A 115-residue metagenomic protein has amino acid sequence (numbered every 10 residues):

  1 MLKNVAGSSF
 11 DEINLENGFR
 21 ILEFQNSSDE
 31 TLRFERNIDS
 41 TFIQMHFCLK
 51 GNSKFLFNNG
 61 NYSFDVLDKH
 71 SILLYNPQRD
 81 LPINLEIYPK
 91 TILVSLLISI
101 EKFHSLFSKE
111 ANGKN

Functional and structural regions predicted by a protein language model:
L2-V5, S9-N115: N-terminal regulatory/effector-sensing and dimerization cores that precede helix-turn-helix DNA-binding domains
